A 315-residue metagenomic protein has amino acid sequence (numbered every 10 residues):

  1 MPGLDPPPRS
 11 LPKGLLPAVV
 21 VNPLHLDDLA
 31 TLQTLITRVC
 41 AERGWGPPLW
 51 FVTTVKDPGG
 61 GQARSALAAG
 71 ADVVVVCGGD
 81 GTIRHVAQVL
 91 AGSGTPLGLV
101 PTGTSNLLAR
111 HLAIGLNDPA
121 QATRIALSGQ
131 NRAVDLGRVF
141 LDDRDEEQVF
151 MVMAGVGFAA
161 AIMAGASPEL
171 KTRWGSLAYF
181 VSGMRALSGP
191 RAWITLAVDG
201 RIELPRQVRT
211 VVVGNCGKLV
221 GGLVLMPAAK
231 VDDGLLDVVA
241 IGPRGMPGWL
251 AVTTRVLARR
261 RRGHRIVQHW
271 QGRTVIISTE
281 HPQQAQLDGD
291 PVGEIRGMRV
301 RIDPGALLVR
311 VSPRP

Functional and structural regions predicted by a protein language model:
M1-V74, R84, P315: ATP/NTP phosphate-donor binding region
P2-P6, V198-P205, K230, A240-P315: ATP/nucleoside-binding phosphotransfer catalytic cores, i.e., glycine-rich phosphate-binding loops
V21-P23, G78, G242, T279: Short beta-strand/turn micro-motifs composed of small residues that flank or help shape donor/cofactor-binding pockets
P23, C77-G79, T102, N215: Glycine-rich beta-strand-to-loop/alpha-helix junction loops that act as flexible
A30, R43, T53, A91-P96 (+1 more regions): Catalytic core of DAGKc-family lipid kinases
G59, G81-V86, L107-L108, V134: Short glycine/serine/threonine-rich phosphate/pyrophosphate-binding segments that cradle anionic phosphate groups
G155, A159, V212-P227, P291: Glycine-rich phosphate/pyrophosphate-binding beta-alpha loops
L170-A178, L219-G221, P227-G248: Gly/Ser/Thr-rich active-site loops/lids in small-molecule metabolic enzymes that frequently grip phosphoryl groups
